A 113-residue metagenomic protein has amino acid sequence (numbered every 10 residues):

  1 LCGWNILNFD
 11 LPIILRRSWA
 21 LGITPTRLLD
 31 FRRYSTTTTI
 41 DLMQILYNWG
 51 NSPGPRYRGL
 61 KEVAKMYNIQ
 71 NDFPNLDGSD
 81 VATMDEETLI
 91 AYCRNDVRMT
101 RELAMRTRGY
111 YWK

Functional and structural regions predicted by a protein language model:
L1-A91, N95-M99, L103-W112: Metal-dependent phosphoesterase core characteristic of DEDDh/y 3'-5' exonuclease domains
